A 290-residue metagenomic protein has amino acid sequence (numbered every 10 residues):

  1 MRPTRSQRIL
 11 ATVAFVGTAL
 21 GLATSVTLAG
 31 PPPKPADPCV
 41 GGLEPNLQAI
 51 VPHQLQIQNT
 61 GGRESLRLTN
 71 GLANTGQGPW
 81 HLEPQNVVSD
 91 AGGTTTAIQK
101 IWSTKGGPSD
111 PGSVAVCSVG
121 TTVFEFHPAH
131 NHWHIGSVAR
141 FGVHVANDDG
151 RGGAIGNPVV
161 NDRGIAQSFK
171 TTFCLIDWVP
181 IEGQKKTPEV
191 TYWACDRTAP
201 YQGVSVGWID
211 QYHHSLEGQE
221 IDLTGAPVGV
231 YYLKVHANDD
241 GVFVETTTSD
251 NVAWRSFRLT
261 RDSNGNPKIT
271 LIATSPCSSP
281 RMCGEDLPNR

Functional and structural regions predicted by a protein language model:
R2-A29: Secretory targeting and sorting signals
A29-R290: Extracellular/luminal regions of secreted and cell-surface proteins that mediate adhesion/ECM remodeling
